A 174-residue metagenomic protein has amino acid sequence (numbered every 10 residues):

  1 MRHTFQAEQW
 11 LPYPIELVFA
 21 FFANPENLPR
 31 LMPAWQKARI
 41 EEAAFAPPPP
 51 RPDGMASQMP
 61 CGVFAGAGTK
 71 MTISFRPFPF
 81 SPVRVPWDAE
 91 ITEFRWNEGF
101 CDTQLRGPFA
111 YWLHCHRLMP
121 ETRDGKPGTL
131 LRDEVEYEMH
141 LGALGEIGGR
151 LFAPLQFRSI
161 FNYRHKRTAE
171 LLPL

Functional and structural regions predicted by a protein language model:
M1-A56: Hydrophobic ligand-binding cavity/cleft-lining segments
T4-Q6, R84-D88, A110-H114: Short, surface-exposed coil-to-beta transition loops
L11-Y13, F75-P79, E93-R95, P108 (+2 more regions): Beta-strand elements of well-folded, non-transmembrane domains
V18-F22, L28, M71, I91 (+2 more regions): Hydrophobic pocket/interface hotspot
I40-L105, K166: Glycine-rich portal/gate segments that line the openings of hydrophobic small-molecule binding cavities
C101-S159: Beta-strand/loop substructures that line and gate deep hydrophobic ligand-binding cavities in soluble
S159-R167: A non-catalytic, amphipathic alpha-helix used as a structural packing/dimerization or gating element in enzyme scaffolds
K166-L174: Charged phosphate-binding loop/patch that engages nucleotide di/tri-phosphates or the phosphate backbone of nucleic
